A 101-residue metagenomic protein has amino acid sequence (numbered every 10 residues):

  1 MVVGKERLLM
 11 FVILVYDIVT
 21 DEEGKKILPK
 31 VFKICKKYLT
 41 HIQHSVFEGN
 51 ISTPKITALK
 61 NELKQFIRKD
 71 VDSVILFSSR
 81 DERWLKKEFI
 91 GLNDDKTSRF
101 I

Functional and structural regions predicted by a protein language model:
V2-V46, N50, P54-K55: Extended, hydrophobic alpha-helical segments
R7, F66-K69, F89-G91, D95-I101: Terminal, non-globular segments
M10, V31, V46, Q65 (+2 more regions): Intrinsic disorder/low-structure terminal segments
I27-P29, E62, V74, F89-L92 (+1 more regions): Surface-exposed beta-strand edges and their flanking turn/coil or helix-capping segments
K33-I34, K60-Q65, K86-E88: Intrinsically disordered, low-complexity boundary segments flanking structured domains
K37-I42, V71-V74, R99-I101: Glycine-rich loops and low-complexity Gly/Arg-rich segments that provide flexible linkers or classic glycine-based
Q43-S73, S78-S79: Short, intrinsically disordered low-complexity segments
S73-D95: Short, mixed-charge low-complexity intrinsically disordered segments
